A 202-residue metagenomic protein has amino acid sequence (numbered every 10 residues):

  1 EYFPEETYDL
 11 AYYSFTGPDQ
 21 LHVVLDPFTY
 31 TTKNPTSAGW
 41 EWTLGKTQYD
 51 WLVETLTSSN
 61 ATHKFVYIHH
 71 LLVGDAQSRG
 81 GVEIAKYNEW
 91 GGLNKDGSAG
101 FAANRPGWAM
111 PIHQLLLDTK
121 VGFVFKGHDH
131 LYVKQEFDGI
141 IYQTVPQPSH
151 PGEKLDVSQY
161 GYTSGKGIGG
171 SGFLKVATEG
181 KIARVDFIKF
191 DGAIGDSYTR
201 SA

Functional and structural regions predicted by a protein language model:
E1-N60, S78-A103, I112, L117-F123 (+2 more regions): Extended active-site neighborhood of metal-dependent phosphoesterases/phosphodiesterases
F65, V124: Hydrophobic "anchor" residues on beta-strands that sit immediately upstream of conserved functional sites
V66-D75, H130: Short, solvent-exposed turn/loop segments enriched in Gly/Ser/Thr/Pro and often Arg
G74-K86, Y142, D191-A202: A short, hydrophobic/aromatic-rich structural module that often spans a beta strand with its adjoining loop
W108-M110: Short aromatic-cysteine micro-motif
G165-A202: A short C-terminal boundary segment appended to hydrolase-like catalytic domains
